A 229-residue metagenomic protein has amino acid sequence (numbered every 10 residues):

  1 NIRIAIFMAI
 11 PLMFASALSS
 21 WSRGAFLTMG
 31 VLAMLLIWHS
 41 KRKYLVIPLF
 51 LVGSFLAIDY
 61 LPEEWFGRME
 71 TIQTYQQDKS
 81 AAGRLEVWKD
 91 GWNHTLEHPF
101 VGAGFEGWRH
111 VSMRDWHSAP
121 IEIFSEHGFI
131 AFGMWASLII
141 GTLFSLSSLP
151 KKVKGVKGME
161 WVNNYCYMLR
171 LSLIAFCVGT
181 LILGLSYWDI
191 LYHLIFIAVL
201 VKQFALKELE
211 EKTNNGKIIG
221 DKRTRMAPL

Functional and structural regions predicted by a protein language model:
N1-L61: Hydrophobic alpha-helical segments of polytopic membrane proteins
I4, G30, F129-A175, I197-A198 (+2 more regions): Hydrophobic transmembrane alpha-helices and their immediate junctions
S20, G30, M34, Y60-L61 (+3 more regions): Hydrophobic membrane-targeting alpha-helices
S20-G24, R114-D115, I182-L191: Membrane-interface catalytic loops of GT-C/OST-like multi-pass glycosylation enzymes that act
F26-M34, I130-G133, W188-L194: Membrane-embedded alpha-helical segments of multi-pass membrane proteins, especially the transmembrane helices
S40, F66, T71, L146-V156 (+2 more regions): Perimembrane helix-loop junctions in membrane proteins
I47-V52, S172-L229: Transmembrane alpha-helices of multi-pass inner-membrane enzymes
F66, E70-I130, S148-V162, M168: Long extracytoplasmic/lumenal interhelical loops at the membrane interface of multi-pass membrane proteins
